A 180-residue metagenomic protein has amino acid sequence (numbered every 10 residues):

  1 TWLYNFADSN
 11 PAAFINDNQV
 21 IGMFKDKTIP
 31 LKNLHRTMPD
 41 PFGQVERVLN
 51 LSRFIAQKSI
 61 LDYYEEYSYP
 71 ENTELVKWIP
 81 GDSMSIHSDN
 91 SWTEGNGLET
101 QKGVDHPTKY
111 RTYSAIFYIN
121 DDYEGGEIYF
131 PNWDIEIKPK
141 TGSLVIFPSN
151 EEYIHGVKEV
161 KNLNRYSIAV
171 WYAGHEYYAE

Functional and structural regions predicted by a protein language model:
T1-L144, E152-E180: Fe(II)/2-oxoglutarate oxygenase catalytic core
